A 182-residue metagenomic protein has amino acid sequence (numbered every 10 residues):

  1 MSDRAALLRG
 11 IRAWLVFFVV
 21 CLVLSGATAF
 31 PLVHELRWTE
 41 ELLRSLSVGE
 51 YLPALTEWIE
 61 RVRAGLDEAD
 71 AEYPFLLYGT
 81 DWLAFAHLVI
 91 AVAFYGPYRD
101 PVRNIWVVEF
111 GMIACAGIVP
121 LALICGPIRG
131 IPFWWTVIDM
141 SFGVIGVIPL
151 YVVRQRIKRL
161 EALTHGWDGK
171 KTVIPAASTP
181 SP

Functional and structural regions predicted by a protein language model:
M1-L7: Short, Lys/Arg-rich, polar N-terminal cytosolic tail immediately upstream of the first transmembrane signal-anchor
R9-Y51: N-terminal signal-anchor transmembrane alpha helix
F17, G79-A86, V107-I113, I138-S141: Physicochemical signature of membrane-embedded alpha-helices that form the seven-helix bundle of GPCRs, emphasizing
S45-P74: Extracytosolic (periplasmic/ER-lumenal) interhelical loops and adjacent juxtamembrane/interface segments of multi-pass
A64-A91: Individual transmembrane alpha-helix segments
V89-I105: Juxtamembrane helix-break-helix junctions at the cytosolic face of small multi-pass alpha-helical membrane proteins
E109-A176: Alpha-helical transmembrane segments of multi-pass integral membrane proteins, characterized by long hydrophobic
